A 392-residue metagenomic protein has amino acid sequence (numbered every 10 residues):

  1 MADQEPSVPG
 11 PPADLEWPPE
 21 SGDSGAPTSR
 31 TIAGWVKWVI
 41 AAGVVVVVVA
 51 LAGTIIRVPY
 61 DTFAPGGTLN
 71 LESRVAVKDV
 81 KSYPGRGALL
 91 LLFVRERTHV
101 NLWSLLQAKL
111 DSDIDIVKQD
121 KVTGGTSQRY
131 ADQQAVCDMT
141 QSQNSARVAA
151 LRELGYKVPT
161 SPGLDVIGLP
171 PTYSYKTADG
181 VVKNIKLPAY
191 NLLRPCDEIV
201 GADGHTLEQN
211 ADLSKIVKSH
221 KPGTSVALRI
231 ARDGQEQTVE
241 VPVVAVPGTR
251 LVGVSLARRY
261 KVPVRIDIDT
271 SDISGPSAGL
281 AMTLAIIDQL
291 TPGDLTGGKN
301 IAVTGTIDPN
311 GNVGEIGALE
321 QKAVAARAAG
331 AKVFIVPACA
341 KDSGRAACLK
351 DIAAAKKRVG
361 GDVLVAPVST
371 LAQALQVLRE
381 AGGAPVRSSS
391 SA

Functional and structural regions predicted by a protein language model:
K37-I55: Hydrophobic membrane-insertion alpha-helices, especially the h-region of bacterial N-terminal signal peptides
A52-T126, S369, R379-A392: Extracytoplasmic low-complexity, Pro/Thr/Ser/Ala/Gly-rich segments that lie immediately after a secretion/anchoring
E96, R129-Q141, G168-T172, N184-K186 (+4 more regions): Second-shell loop/turn segments in exported
G155-P195, P385-S391: PDZ/PDZ-like groove recognition
V182-D212, I216, A323, G330-S343: Conserved PDZ fold ligand-binding element
S214-L256, A354-Q373, V377-E380, S389: PDZ-domain C-terminal substructure recognizer with occasional recognition of PDZ-binding tails
R232-A285, P385-A392: C-terminal, low-ordered peptide segments at domain boundaries
Q289-T291, I301, P309-K341: Glycine- and Gly-Pro-enriched alpha-helical subdomains that act as flexible, kink-prone "lid/hinge" or packing modules
